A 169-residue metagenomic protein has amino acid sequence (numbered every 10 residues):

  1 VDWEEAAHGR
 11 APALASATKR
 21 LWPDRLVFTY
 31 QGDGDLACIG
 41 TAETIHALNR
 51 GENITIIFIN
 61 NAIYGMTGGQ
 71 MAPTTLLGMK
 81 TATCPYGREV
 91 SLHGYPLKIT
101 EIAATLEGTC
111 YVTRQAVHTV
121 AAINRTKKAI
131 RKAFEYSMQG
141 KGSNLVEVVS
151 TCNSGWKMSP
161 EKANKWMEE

Functional and structural regions predicted by a protein language model:
V1-I56, Q70, T74-L76: Cofactor-binding active-site loop characterized by glycine-rich and histidine/acidic residues
C38-I54, I59, I63-E169: Glycine-rich ThDP/TPP pyrophosphate-binding loop and its adjacent helix/strand module within ThDP-dependent enzymes
